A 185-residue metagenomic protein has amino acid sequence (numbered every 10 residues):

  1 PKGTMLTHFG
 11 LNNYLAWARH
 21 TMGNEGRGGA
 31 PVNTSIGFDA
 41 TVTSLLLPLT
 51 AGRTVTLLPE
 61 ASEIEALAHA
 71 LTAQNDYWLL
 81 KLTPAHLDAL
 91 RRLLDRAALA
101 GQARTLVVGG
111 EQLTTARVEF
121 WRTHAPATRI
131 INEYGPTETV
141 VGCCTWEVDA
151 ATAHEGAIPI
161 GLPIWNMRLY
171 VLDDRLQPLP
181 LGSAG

Functional and structural regions predicted by a protein language model:
P1-L181: Motif- and composition-driven signal specific to adenylation
